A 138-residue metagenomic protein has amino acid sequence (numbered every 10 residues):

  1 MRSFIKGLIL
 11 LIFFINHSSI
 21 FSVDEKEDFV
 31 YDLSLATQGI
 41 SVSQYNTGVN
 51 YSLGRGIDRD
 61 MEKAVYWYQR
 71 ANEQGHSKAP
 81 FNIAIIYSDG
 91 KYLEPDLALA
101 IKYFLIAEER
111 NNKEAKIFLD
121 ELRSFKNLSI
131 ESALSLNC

Functional and structural regions predicted by a protein language model:
M1-V23: Classical Sec-dependent N-terminal signal peptides that target proteins to the secretory pathway
K26-F29, L33, S41, Y45-V49 (+1 more regions): Alpha-helical tetratricopeptide repeat
T37-I40, L53-R55, D60, E73-H76 (+2 more regions): Short helix-capping/linker turns of helical repeat alpha-solenoids
N46-L53, N82-D89, F118-F125: Hydrophobic face of amphipathic alpha-helices that form TPR/SEL1-like repeat modules and related alpha-solenoid
P95-K113, D120, N137: TPR/TPR-like (Sel1-like) alpha-helical repeat modules
E114-C138: Terminal, low-structured helical/coil segments at or just beyond the last alpha-helical repeat
